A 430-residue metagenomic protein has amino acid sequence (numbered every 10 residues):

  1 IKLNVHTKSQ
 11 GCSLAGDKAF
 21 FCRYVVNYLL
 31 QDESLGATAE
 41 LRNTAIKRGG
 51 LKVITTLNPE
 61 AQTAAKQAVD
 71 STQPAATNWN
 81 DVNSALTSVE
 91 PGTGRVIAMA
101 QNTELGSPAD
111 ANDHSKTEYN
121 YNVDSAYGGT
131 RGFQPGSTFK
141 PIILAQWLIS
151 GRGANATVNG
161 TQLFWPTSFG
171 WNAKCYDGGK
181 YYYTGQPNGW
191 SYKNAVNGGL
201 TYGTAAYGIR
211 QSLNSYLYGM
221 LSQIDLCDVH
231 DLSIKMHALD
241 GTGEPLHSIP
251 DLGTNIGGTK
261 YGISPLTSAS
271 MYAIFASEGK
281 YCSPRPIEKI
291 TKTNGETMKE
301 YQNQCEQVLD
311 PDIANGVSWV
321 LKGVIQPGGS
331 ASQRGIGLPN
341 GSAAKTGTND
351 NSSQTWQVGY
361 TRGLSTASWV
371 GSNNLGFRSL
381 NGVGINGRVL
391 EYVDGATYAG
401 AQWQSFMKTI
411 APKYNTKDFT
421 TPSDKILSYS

Functional and structural regions predicted by a protein language model:
I1-H6, V26, L30-S34, K66 (+11 more regions): Sec-exported extracytoplasmic/periplasmic mature domains
I1-T56, L239-D240, G253-G257: Non-catalytic, structured segments within soluble enzyme domains
K2-A15, I46, A76-N80, S248 (+1 more regions): Feature responds to low-complexity, polar/acidic, surface-exposed segments characteristic of secreted/exported proteins
V5-G16, S34-A39, N43, P91 (+5 more regions): Surface-exposed intrinsically disordered loops and tails
T55-T77, L86-S88, A98-N102, S107-Q134 (+5 more regions): A penicillin-recognizing enzyme superfamily signal
V82, G92-V96, R152-A154, C227-D228 (+1 more regions): Loop/turn elements at helix/coil->beta-strand transitions in domains of secreted/extracellular proteins
R152-V229, D251, T293-G323: Conserved catalytic neighborhood of penicillin-recognizing serine enzymes
K174-Y182, P187-G189, D225-S270: Mid-domain, small-residue-enriched loop/turn segments at the edges of structured enzyme/sensor domains
